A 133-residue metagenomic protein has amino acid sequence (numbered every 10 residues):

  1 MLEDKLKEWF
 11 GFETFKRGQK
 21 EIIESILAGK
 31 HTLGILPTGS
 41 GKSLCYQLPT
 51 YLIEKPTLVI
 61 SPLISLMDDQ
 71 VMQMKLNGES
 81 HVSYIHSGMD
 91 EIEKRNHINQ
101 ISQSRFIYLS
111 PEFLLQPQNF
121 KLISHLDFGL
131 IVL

Functional and structural regions predicted by a protein language model:
M1-P37: Conserved pre-motif I regulatory segment
I23, Q47, R95-I98, F120: Short hydrophobic/charged patches on amphipathic alpha-helices used for structural packing and interfaces
G29-L48, L58-S61: Walker A/P-loop
T32, T57, R105, G129-L130: The start of beta-strands in P-loop NTPase/AAA+ ATPase cores
T50-L52, M74-N77, N99-S102, L122-F128: Conserved catalytic network of the ASCE P-loop NTPase/AAA+ motor domain
T57-L58, I64-F113: Conserved nucleic-acid-binding Ia/Ib motif block in the N-terminal RecA-like helicase ATPase lobe
S104, P111-L133: SF2 helicase catalytic motif II
